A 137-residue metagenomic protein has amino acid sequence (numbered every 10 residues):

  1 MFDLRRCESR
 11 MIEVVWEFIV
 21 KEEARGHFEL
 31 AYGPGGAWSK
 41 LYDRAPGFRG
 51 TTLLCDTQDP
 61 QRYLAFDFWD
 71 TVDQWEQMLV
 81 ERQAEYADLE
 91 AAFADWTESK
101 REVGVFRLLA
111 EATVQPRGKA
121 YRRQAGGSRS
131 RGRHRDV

Functional and structural regions predicted by a protein language model:
F2-I12, R49-Q61, A87-V137: Glycine-rich beta-strand-turn "strand-cap" elements at beta-sheet edges
I12-I19, G50-E81, A120: Short, well-ordered beta-strand segments in beta-rich or mixed alpha/beta enzyme and ligand-binding folds
V20, A24, K40-D43: Short coil/turn residues that cap or connect secondary-structure elements
V20-E22, D70-T71, R107-A110: Non-catalytic surface loops within mature trypsin-like serine protease
E23-E29, Q74-Q77: Short, conserved charged micro-motifs
G33-R49, F68-V105, V137: An amphipathic, aromatic/His-enriched active-site/gating alpha helix that lines ligand/cofactor pockets
